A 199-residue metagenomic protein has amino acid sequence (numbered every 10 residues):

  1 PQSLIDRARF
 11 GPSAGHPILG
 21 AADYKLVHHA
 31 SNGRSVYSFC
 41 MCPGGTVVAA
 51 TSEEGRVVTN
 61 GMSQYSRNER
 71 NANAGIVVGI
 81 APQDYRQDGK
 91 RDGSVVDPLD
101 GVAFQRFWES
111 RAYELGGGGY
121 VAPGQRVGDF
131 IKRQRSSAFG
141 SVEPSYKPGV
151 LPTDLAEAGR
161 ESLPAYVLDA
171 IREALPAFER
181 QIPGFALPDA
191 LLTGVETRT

Functional and structural regions predicted by a protein language model:
P1-T199: Residues forming the flavin
